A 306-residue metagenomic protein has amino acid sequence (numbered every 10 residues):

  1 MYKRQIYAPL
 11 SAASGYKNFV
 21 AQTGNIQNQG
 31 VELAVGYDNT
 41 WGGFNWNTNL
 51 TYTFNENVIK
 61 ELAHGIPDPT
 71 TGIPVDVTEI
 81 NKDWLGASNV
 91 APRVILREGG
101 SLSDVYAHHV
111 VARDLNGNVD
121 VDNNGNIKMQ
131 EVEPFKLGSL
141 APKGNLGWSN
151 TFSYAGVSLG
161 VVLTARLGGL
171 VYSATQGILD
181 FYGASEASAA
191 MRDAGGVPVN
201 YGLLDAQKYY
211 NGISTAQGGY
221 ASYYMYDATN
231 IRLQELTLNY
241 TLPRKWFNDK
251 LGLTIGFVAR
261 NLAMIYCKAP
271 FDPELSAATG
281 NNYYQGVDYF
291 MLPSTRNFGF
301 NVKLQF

Functional and structural regions predicted by a protein language model:
M1-Y2: Conserved small/polar residues in nucleotide/adenosyl-binding loops
S11-A12, V20-N28, G72-Y106, A187 (+4 more regions): C-terminal beta-signal and terminal closure region of outer-membrane beta-barrel proteins
K17, N25-V31, Y52-V58, A141-L146 (+3 more regions): Transmembrane beta-barrel architecture of outer-membrane proteins
A21-G24, T40-L140, C267-P270: Conserved small-residue
V35, T48-L50, V161, I255-F257 (+1 more regions): Membrane-embedded beta-strand positions of outer-membrane beta-barrel proteins
Y37-N39, Y52-V58, Y154-G156, A165-G169 (+4 more regions): Transmembrane beta-strands of outer-membrane beta-barrel pores
G43-F44, G156-V161, K245-W246: Repeated loop/turn-to-beta-strand initiation elements of outer-membrane beta-barrel proteins
R166-R260: Extracytoplasmic gating/loop element in the C-terminal half of outer-membrane beta-barrel translocons and assembly
